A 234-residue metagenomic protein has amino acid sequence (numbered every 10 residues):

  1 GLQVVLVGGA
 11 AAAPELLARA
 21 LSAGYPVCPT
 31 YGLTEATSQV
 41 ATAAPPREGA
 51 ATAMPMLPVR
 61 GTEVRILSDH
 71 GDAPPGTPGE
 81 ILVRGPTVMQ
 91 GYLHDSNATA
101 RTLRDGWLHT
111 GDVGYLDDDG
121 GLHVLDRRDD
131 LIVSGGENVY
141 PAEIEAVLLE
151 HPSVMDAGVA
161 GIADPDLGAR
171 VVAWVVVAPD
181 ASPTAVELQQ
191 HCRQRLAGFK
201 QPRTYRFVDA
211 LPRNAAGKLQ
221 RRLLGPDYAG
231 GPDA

Functional and structural regions predicted by a protein language model:
G1-A50, E63, H70: Gly/Ser/Thr-rich phosphate-binding loop
G9, C28-E35, P55-P58, A160-A163 (+1 more regions): Beta-strand->loop->alpha-helix junctions that form or flank phosphate-binding loops in nucleotide-handling enzymes
A18-R19, Y31, A51, E63-V83 (+4 more regions): Conserved beta-loop-beta connector loops within the AMP-binding
S38, R60-T62, G79, A169-V171 (+2 more regions): Change "...and in nucleic-acid phosphodiester-cleaving endonucleases..." to "...and in nucleic-acid processing enzymes
L57-G61, G71-T102, E137-V139: Conserved ATP/PPi-binding loop(s) of AMP-dependent carboxylate-activating enzymes
L67-D69, T110, L116, R213: Hydrophobic alpha-helical segments, especially N-terminal targeting/anchoring helices
G85, Q90-G91, V113-K200, A210 (+2 more regions): AMP-binding/adenylate-forming catalytic core of the ANL superfamily
P226-A234: Acidic/polar alpha-helix N-cap and adjacent early helical turns within long charge-rich amphipathic helices/linkers
